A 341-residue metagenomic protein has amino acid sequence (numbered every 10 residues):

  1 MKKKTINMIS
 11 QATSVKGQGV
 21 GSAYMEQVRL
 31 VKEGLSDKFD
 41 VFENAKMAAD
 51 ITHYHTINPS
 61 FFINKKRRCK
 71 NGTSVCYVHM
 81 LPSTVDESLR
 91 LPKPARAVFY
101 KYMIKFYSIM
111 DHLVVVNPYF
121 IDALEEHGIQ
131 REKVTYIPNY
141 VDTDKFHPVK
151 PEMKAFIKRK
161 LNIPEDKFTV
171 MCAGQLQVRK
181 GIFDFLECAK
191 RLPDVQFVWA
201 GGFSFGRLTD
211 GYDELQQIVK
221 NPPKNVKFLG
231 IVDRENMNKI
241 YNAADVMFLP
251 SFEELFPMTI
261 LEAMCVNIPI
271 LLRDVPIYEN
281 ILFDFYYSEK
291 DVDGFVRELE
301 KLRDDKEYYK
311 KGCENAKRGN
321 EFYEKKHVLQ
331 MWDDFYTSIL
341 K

Functional and structural regions predicted by a protein language model:
P94-L113: Membrane-proximal helix-turn-helix segments that form the acceptor-binding/catalytic region of lipid-linked
P164-K180, L186-K190, V198: Conserved donor-binding/catalytic core segment of Leloir-type glycosyltransferases
Q196-D213, G230: Glycosyltransferase donor-sugar binding loop
Y212-E235: Nucleotide-activated donor-binding/catalytic signature segment of Leloir-type glycosyltransferases, i.e., the conserved
I231, K239-A244: Short alpha-helical donor nucleotide-sugar binding micro-motif in glycosyltransferases
F252: Aromatic "clamp/platform" in nucleotide-sugar-dependent glycosyltransferases that forms part of the donor/acceptor
C265, P269-L272: Short hydrophobic beta-strand element within catalytic cores of glycosyltransferases and related nucleotide-activated
F283-D293, E300-K306: Conserved acidic donor-binding segment of nucleotide-sugar-dependent glycosyltransferases
